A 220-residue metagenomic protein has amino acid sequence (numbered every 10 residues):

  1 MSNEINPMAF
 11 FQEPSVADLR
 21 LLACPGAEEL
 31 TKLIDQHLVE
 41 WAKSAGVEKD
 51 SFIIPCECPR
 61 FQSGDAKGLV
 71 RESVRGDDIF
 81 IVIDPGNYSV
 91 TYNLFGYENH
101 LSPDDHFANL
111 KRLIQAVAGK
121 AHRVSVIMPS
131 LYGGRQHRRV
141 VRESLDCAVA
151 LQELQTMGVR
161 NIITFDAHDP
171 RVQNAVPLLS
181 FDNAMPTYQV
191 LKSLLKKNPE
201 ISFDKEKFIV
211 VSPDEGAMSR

Functional and structural regions predicted by a protein language model:
M1-R220: PRPP-associated nucleotide enzymes
